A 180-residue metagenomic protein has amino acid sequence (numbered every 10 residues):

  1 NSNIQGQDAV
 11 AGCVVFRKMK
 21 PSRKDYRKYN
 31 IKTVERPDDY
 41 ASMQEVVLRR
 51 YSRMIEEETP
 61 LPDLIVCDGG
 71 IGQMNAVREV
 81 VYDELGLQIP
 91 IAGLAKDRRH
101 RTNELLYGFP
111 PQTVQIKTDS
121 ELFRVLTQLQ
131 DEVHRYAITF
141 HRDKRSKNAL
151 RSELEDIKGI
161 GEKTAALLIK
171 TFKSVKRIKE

Functional and structural regions predicted by a protein language model:
N1-E180: Acidic, glycine-enriched active-site microenvironments
